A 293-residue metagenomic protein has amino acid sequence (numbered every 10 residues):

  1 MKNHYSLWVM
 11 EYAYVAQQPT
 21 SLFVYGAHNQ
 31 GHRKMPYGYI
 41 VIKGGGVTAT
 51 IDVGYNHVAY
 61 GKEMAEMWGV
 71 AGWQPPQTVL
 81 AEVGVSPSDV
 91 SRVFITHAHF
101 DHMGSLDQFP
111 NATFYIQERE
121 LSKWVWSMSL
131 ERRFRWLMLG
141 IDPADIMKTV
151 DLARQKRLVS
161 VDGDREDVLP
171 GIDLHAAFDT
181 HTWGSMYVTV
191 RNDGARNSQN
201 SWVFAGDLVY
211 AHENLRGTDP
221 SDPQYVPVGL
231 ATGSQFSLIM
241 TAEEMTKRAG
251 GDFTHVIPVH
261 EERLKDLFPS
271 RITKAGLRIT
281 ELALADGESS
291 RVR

Functional and structural regions predicted by a protein language model:
L7, I42, D52, V90 (+7 more regions): Divalent metal-coordination and catalytic microenvironments
V9, Y39-K43, D162-N197: Core dinuclear metal-dependent hydrolase active-site scaffold
A13, V53-N56, A98, E120 (+4 more regions): Active-site metal-binding loops of divalent metal-dependent hydrolases
Y14-T78, M186-G206: Conserved beta-strand hairpin/beta-sheet module of binuclear metal-dependent hydrolase folds, prominently
A16-Q18, V58, A98-M103, T182-G184 (+2 more regions): Active-site environment of divalent metal-dependent phosphoester hydrolases
E66-I116: Active-site metal-binding motif and surrounding structural segment of the metallo-beta-lactamase
G69-T78, R191-R293: Cap/insert and terminal regions of metallo-dependent hydrolase folds
A71-V85, D89, R119-A176, L230-F253 (+2 more regions): Metallo-beta-lactamase
